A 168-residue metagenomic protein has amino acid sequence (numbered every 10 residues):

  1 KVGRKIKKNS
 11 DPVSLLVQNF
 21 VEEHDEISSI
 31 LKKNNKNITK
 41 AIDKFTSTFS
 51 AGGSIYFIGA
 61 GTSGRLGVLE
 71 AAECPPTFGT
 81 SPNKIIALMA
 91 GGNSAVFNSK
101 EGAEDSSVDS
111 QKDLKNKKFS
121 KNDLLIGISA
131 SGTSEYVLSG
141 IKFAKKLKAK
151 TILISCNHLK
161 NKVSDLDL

Functional and structural regions predicted by a protein language model:
K1-I30: Cofactor-/ligand-binding subdomain signature composed of acidic, glycine-rich, tryptophan-containing flexible loops
K1-K8, T46, I58, R65-L66: Catalytic, metal-anchored helix/loop core of enzyme active sites in primary metabolism
K8-P12, N37, G102-D109: Short secondary-structure boundary/capping elements
V17-V21, I42-T46, Q111, L138 (+1 more regions): Predominant activation on well-ordered alpha-helical scaffold segments within soluble catalytic domains
E23, A51-G52: Structured helix-beta-strand junction loops
E23-K33, S99, L124-G127: Short, basic, glycine/proline-bearing loop/turn elements
K33-A51: A short, well-structured juxtamembrane/interface segment
Y56-L168: Glycine-rich phosphate-binding loops that contact phosphosugars or nucleotide phosphates
